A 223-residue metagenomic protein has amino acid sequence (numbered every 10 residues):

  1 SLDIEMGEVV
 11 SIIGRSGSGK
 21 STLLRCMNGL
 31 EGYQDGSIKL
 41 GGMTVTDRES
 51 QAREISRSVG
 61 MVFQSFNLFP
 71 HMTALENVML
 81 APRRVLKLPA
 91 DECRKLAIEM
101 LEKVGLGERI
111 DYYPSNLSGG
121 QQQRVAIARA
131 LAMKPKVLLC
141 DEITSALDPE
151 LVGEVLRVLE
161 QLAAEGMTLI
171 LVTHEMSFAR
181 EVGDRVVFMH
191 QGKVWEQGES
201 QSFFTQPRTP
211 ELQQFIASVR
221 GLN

Functional and structural regions predicted by a protein language model:
S1-S200: ABC family nucleotide-binding domain
H190, Q197, Q201-N223: C-terminal boundary and immediately downstream tail of ABC-type ATPase nucleotide-binding domains
